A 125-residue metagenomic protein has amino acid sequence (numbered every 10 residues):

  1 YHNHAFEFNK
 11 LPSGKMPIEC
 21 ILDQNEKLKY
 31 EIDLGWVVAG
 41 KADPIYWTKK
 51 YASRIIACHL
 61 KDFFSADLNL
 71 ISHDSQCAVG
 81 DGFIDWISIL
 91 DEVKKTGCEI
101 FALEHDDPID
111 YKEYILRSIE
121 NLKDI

Functional and structural regions predicted by a protein language model:
Y1-K10, I32: Aromatic-lined carbohydrate-recognition surfaces of secreted/lumenal glycan-active proteins
N3-H4, G35, H105-D106: Short strand-turn motif at the edge of the Rossmann-like AdoMet-binding core
L11-K29, V38-I125: Histidine-acidic metal/acid-base catalytic patches
